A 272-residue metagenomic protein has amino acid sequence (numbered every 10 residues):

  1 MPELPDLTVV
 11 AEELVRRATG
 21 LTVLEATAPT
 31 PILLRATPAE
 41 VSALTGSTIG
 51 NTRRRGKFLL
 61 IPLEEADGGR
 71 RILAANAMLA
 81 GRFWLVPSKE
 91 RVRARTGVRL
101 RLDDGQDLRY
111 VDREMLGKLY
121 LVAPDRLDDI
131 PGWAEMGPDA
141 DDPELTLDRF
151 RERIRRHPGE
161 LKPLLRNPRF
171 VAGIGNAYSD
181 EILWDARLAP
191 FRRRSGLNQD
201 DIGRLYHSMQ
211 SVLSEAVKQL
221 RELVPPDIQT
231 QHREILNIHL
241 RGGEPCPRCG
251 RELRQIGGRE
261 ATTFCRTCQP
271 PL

Functional and structural regions predicted by a protein language model:
M1-L119, G242-G243, Q255: Gly/Gly-Pro- and Ser/Thr-rich, intrinsically disordered tail segments characteristic of DNA damage-repair and tolerance
M1-L4, P38, L73, I130 (+3 more regions): Low-complexity, intrinsically disordered regions enriched in charged/polar residues
E3-D6, V10, T19, D128-G132 (+5 more regions): Alpha-helical structural motif
T22-E40, R53, R70, R151-L272: Basic, nucleic-acid-binding surfaces and adjacent catalytic neighborhoods in DNA/RNA-processing proteins
G46, G56, G81, G117 (+6 more regions): Glycine-centered flexibility motif
G68-G173, Y178-D185: Phosphate/anion-contacting hairpin/loop surfaces
